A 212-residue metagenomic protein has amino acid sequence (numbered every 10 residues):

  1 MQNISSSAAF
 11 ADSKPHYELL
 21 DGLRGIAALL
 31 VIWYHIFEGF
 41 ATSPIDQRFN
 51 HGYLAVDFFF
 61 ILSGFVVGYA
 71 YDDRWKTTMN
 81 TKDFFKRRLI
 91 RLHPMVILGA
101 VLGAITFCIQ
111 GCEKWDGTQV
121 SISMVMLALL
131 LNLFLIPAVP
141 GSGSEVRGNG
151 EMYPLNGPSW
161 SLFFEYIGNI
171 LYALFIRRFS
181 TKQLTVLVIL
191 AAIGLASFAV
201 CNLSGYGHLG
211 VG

Functional and structural regions predicted by a protein language model:
M1-G210: Membrane-cytosol interface segments of multi-pass membrane proteins, especially ER/Golgi lipid-handling enzymes
